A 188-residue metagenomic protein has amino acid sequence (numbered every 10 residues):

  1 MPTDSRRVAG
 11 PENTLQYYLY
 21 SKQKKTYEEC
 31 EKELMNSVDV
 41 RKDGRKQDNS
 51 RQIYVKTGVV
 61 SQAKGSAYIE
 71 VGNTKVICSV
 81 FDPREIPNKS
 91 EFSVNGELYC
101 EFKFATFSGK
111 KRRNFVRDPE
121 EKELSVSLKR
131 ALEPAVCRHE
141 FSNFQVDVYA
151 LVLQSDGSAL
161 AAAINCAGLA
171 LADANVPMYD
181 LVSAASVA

Functional and structural regions predicted by a protein language model:
M1-S93: N-terminal, positively charged regions that mediate nucleic acid binding
Y18, K56-V59, A63-N143: Glycine-rich, flexible beta-strand/loop modules in the N-terminal catalytic cores of phosphate-handling
Y54-K56, V60-S61, P87, L153-Q154 (+2 more regions): Generic, ordered loop/turn and secondary-structure boundary motif
C78, C100, V148-A150, S183-V187: A structural signal for short, well-ordered beta-strand segments
R113-R117, A150-S158: A short glycine/serine-rich beta->alpha loop
R138-V146, N175-L181: Short, structured loop/turn "capping" segments at alpha-beta junctions
S155-A188: Long, charge-patterned amphipathic alpha-helical coiled-coil/hairpin "stalk" segments used as oligomerization
